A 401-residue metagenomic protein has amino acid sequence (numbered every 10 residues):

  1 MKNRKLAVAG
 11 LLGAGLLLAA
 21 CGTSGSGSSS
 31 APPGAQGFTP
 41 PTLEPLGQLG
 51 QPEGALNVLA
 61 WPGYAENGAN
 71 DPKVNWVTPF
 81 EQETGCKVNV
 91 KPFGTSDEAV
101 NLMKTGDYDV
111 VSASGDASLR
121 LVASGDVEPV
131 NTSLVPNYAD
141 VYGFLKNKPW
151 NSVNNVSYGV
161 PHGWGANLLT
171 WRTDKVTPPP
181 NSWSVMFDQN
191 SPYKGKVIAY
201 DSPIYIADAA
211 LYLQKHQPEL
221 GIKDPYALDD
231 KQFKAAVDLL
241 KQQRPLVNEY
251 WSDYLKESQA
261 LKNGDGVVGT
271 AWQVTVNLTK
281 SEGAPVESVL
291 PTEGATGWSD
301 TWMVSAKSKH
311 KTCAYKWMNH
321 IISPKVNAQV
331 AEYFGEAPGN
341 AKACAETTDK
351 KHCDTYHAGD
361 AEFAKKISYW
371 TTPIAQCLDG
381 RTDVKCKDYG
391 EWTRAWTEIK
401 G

Functional and structural regions predicted by a protein language model:
L17-A20: C-terminal motif of bacterial Sec signal peptides marking the signal peptidase cleavage site
G22, Q36-R120: Early extracytoplasmic/lumenal segment of secretory-pathway proteins
L56-K73, D107, S112-A260: Extracytoplasmic ligand-binding site segments that recognize negatively charged/polar headgroups
A117-R120, T270-P285: A ligand-binding cleft/hinge motif common to bilobed small-molecule-binding domains
N137-D140, V237-Q243, E282-A306: Periplasmic-binding protein-like
L168-K175, L211-L213, W298-K311, Q329-Y333: A bilobed periplasmic-binding-protein/Venus flytrap-type ligand-binding module shared by bacterial periplasmic
S305-P373: Mature extracytoplasmic/periplasmic domains
K366-G401: Conserved C-terminal helix/tail region of periplasmic/extracytoplasmic solute-binding proteins
